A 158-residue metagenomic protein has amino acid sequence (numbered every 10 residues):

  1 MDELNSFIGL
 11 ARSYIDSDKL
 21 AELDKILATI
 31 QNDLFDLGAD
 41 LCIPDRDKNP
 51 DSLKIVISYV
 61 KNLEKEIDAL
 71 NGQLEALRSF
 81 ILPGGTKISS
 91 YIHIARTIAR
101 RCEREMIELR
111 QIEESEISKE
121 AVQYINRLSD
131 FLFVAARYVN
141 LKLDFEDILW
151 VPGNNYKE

Functional and structural regions predicted by a protein language model:
M1-E158: Phosphate/pyrophosphate-binding loop motifs in nucleotide- or prenyl diphosphate-using proteins
